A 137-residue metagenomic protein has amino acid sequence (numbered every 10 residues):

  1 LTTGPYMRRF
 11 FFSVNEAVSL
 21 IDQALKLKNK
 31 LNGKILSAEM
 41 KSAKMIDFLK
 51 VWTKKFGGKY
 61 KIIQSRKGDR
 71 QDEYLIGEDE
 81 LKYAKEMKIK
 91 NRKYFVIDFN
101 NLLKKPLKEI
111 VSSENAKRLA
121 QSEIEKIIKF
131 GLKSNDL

Functional and structural regions predicted by a protein language model:
L1-L137: Strand-loop microenvironment adjacent to phosphate/nucleotide-handling motifs in alpha/beta enzyme folds
